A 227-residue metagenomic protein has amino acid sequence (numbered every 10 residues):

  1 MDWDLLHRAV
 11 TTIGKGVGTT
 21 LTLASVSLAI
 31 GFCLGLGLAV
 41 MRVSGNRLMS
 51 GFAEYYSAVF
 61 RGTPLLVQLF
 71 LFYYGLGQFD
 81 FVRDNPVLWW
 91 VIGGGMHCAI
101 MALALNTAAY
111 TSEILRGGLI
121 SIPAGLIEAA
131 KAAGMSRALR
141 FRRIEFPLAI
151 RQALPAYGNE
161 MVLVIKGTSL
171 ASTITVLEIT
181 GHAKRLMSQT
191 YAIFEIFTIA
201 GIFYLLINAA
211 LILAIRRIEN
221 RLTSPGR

Functional and structural regions predicted by a protein language model:
M1-R227: Transmembrane alpha-helices and adjacent helix-loop boundaries
